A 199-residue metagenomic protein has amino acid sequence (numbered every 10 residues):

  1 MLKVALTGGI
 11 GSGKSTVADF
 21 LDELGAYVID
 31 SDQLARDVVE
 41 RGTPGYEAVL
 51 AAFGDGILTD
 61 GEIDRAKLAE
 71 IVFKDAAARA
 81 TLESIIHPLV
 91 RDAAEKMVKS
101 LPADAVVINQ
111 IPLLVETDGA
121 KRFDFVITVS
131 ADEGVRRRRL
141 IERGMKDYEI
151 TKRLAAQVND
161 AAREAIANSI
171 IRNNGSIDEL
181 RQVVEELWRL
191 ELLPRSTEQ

Functional and structural regions predicted by a protein language model:
M1-A26, S31-Q33: Walker A (P-loop) phosphate-binding motif
G13, D32, L82, I108 (+3 more regions): Residue-level signal for inorganic ion chemistry
Q33-R36, I57, A131-G134, K152-A156 (+1 more regions): Short, acidic/turn-prone active-site loops that include or flank metal/cofactor- and phosphate-binding residues
Q33-V106: ATP-dependent small-molecule kinase phosphotransfer cores that center on conserved nucleotide phosphate-binding segments
Y46-L50, E133-R138, T151: An amphipathic alpha-helix signature
P88-D92, V107-P112, T151-A156: Short gly/ser/thr-rich secondary-structure transition/capping motifs
A93-L101, V106-E142: ATP-dependent NMP and nucleoside kinases share a basic, alpha-helical "lid"
A94, A120-R122, R138-L192: Small-molecule kinase domains that catalyze NTP-dependent phosphoryl transfer to phosphate-bearing small molecules
